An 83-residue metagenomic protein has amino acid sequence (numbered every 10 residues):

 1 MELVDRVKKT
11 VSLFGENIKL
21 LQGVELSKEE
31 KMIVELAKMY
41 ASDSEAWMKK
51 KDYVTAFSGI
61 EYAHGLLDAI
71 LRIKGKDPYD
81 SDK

Functional and structural regions predicted by a protein language model:
M1-V34: Amphipathic, heptad-repeat alpha-helical segments
R6, L36, T55-S58: Alpha-helical initiation/capping and key positions within long helical/coiled-coil segments
Q22-E25, D52-T55, L71-P78: Long, hydrophobic, amphipathic alpha-helical segments used as structural scaffolds
K28-K31, V54-S58: Short, solvent-exposed positions on alpha-helices
K38, H64-D82: Short, charge-rich amphipathic alpha-helical segments embedded in non-transmembrane helical bundles/solenoids
